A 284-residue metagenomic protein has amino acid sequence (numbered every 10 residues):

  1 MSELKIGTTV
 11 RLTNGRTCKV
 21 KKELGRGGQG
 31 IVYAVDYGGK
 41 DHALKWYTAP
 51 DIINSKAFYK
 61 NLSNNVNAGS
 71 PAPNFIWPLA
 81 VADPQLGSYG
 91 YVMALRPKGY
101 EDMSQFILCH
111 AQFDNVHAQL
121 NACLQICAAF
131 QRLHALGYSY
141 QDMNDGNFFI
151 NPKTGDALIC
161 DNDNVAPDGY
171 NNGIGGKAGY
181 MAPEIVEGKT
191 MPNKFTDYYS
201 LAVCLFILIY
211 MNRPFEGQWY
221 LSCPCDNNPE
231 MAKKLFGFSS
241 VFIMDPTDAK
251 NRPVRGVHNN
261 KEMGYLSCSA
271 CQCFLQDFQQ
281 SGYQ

Functional and structural regions predicted by a protein language model:
S2-G39, P71: ATP-binding glycine-rich phosphate-binding loop
K45-A49: Conserved beta3-strand ATP-binding lysine motif
P73-A122: Conserved structural core of kinase catalytic domains
F130, H134-P152: Catalytic-loop of the protein kinase fold
C160-A166: Activation of the activation-loop gatekeeper triad in protein kinase-fold domains
N171-G188: Conserved activation segment of eukaryotic-like protein kinases, specifically the C-terminal portion of the activation
D197: Conserved catalytic-loop aspartate of Hanks-type protein kinases
L205-C271: Conserved C-lobe activation region of Hanks-type protein kinase-like domains
